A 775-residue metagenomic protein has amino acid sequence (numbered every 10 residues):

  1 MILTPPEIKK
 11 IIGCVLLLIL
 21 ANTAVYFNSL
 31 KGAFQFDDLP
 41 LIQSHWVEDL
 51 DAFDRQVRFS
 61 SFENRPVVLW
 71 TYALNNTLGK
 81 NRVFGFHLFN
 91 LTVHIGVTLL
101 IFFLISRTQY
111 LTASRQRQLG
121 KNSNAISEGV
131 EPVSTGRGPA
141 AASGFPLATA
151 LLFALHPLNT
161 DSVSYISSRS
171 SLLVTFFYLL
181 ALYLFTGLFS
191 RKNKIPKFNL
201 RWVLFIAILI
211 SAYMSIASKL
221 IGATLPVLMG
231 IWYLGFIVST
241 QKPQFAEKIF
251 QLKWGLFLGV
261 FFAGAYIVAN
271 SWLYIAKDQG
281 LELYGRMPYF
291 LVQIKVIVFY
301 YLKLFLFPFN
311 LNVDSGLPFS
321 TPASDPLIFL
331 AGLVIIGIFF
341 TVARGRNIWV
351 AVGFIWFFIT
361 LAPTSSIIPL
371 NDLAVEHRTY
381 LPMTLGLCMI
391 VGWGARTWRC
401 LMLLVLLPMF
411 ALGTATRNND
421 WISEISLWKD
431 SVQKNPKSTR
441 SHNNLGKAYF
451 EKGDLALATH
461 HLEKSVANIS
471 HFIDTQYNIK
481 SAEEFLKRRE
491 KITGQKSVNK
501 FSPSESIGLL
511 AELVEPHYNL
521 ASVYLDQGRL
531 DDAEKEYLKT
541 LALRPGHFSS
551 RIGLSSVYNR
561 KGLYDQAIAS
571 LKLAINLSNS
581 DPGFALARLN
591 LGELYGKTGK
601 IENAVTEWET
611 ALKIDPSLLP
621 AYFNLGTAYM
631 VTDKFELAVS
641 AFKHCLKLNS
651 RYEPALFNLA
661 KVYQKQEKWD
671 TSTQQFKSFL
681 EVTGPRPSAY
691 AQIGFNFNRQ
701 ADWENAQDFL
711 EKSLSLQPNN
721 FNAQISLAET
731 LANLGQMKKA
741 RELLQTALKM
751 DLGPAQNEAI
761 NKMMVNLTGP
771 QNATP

Functional and structural regions predicted by a protein language model:
M1-Q116, G120-G129, T135-G138, A142-Q476 (+8 more regions): Polytopic membrane enzymes that build or remodel cell-surface glycoconjugates and lipids
D420-S426, G453-K464, G494, S502 (+14 more regions): Structural signature of tandem alpha-helical TPR/SEL1-like repeats, specifically the intra-repeat loop/turn
D430, K437, H471, E512 (+7 more regions): Short coil loop/turn residues that delineate tetratricopeptide repeat
K434, N468, L509, L543 (+6 more regions): Structural marker of alpha-solenoid helical repeat scaffolds
R440-F450, D474-N478, E515-D526, S549-R560 (+5 more regions): Conserved alpha-helical positions within TPR/SEL1-like repeat arrays
I469-E512, N576-F584: Flexible helix-coil transition and linker loops at the boundaries of alpha-helical arrays
N733, M737-P775: Terminal, low-structured helical/coil segments at or just beyond the last alpha-helical repeat
